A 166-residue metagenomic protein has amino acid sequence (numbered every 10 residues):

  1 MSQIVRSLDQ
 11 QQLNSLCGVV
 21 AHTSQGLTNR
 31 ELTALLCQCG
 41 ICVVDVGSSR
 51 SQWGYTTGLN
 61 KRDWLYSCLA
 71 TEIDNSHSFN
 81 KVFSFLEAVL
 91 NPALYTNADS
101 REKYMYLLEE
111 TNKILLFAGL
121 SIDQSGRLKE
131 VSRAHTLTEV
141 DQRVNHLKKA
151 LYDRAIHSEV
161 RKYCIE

Functional and structural regions predicted by a protein language model:
M1-R127: Charged interaction/catalytic cores of defense and host-pathogen modules
G126-E166: Amphipathic alpha-helical interface elements
